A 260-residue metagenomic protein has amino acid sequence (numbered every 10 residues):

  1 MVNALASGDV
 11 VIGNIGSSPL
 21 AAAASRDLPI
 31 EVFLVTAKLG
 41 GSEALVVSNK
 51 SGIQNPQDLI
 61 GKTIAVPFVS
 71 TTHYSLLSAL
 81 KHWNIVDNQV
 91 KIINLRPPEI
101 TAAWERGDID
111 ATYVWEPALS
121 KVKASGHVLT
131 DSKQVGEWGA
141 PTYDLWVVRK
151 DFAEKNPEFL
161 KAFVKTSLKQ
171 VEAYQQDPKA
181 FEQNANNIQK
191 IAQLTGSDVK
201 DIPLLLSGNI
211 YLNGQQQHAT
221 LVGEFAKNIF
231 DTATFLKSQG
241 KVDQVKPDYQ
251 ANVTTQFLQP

Functional and structural regions predicted by a protein language model:
M1-V86, K91-N94, D110-E116, H127 (+1 more regions): Short, glycine-/small- and polar/acidic-enriched structural segments that line small-molecule recognition paths
N3, S7, A21, Q57 (+8 more regions): Solvent-exposed, polar/charged alpha-helical surfaces in well-ordered, non-transmembrane soluble domains, broadly
D9, N14, A24, T63 (+8 more regions): Sec/Tat-exported extracytoplasmic proteins
G13, K38, G52, V69-H73 (+6 more regions): Solvent-exposed, acidic/flexible segments
S17, Y74, W146, E182-N186 (+1 more regions): A generic alpha-helix surface/boundary motif
E99-Q193: Pocket-lining segment of extracytoplasmic ligand-binding domains
E154-K241: Secondary-structure end/capping motifs
F235-P260: Hinge/cleft segment of the Venus flytrap/periplasmic-binding protein
